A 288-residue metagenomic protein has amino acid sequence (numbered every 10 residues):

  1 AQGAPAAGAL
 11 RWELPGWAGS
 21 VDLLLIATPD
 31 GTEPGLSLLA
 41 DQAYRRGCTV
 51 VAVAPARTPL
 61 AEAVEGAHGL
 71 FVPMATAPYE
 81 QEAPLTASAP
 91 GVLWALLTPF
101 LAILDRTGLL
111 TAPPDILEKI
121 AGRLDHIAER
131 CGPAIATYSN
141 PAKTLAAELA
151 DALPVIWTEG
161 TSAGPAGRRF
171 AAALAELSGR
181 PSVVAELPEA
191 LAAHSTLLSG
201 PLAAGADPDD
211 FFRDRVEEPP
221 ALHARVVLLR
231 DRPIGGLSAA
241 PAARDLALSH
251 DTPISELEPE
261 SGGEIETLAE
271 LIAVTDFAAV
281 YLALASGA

Functional and structural regions predicted by a protein language model:
A1-H126, D231-I234, P241-D251: Glycine-rich phosphate-binding loops that contact phosphosugars or nucleotide phosphates
A1-Q2, V53-P55, M74-T76, R180-A192 (+1 more regions): A generic structural motif
I26, L153-E159, R225-L229: Short hydrophobic beta-strand segments
G35-Y44, D210-L237, Y281-A288: Extended, charge-rich low-complexity interaction segments
G47-V50, L153, R225, P253: Residues at the starts of beta-strands that form the adenosine-phosphate
T86-A89, D105-V216, A288: Active-site phosphate/pyrophosphate-binding segments
P219-T275: C-terminal hydrophobic structural anchor segments that stabilize assembly/packing rather than catalytic chemistry
L268, I272-A288: C-terminal functional modules
